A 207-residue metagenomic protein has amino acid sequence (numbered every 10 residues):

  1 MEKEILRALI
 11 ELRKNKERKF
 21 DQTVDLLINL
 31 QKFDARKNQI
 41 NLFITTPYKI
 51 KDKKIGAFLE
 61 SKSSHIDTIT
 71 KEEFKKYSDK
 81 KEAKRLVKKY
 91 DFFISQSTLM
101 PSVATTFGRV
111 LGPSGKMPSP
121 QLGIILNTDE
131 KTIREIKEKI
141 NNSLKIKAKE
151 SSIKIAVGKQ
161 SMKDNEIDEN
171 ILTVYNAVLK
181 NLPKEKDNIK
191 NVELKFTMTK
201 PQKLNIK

Functional and structural regions predicted by a protein language model:
M1: OB-fold/S1-family RNA-binding modules
A8, D67, G112, L194: Residue-level signature of catalytic and energy-coupling elements of molecular machines, predominantly ATP/GTP-dependent
L9-E17, I140, L144, Y175-L182: Structural signal for hydrophobic packing residues in well-ordered secondary-structure cores of soluble enzyme domains
R13-S64: Translation machinery proteins
F20-V24, N181-E193: Flexible, glycine/charged-enriched surface loops at secondary-structure junctions
D52-G56, S61-I69, R85-F93, M100: Conserved structured catalytic cores and adjacent interaction surfaces of nucleotide-binding/hydrolyzing enzymes
E73-N176: Long, charge-patterned amphipathic alpha-helical coiled-coil/hairpin "stalk" segments used as oligomerization
V157-K159, F196-M198, I206: Flexible glycine-/small-residue-rich
